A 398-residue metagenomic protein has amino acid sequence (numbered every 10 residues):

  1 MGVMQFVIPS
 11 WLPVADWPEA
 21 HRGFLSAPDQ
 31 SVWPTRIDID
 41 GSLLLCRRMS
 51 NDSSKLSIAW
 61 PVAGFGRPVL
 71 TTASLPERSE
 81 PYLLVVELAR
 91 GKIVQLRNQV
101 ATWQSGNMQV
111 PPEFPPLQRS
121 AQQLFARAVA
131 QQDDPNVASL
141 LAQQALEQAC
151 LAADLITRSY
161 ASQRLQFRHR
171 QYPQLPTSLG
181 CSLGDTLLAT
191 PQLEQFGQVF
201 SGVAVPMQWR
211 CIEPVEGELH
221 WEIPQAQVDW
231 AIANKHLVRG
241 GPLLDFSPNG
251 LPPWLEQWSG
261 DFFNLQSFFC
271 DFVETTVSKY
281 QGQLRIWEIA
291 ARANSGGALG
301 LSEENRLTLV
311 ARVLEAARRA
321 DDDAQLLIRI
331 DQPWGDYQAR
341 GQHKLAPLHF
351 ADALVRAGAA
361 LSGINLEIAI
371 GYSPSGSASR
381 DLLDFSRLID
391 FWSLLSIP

Functional and structural regions predicted by a protein language model:
M1-A20, S57-Q122: Amphipathic, heptad-repeat alpha-helical segments
M1-L56: Generic N-terminal leader/targeting and pre-domain segments
V32, L175-Q266, E288, N365: N-terminal substrate-binding region of glycoside hydrolase catalytic domains
R36-L45, S50, P111-A149: Amphipathic, non-membrane alpha-helical rod segments
R127-T186, T190, E194-Q195: Long amphipathic alpha-helical scaffold segments
T190-F200, E222-L237, T276-Q283, R318-D322 (+2 more regions): Acidic (Asp/Glu)-rich catalytic clusters
Q208, R292, A369: Flexible loop residues that form catalytic and substrate-binding hotspots at small-molecule/glycan-binding clefts
I212-Q225, P252-H349, S373-R387: Active-site cleft segment of glycoside hydrolase catalytic domains centered on the general acid/base Glu
